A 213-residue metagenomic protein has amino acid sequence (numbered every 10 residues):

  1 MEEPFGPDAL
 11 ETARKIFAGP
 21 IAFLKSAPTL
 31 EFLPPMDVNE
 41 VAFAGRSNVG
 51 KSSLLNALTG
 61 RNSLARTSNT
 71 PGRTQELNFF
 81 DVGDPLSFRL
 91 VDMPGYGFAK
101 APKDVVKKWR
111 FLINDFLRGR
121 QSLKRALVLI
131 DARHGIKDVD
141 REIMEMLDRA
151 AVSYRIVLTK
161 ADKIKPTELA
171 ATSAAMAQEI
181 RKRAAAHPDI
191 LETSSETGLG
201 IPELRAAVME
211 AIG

Functional and structural regions predicted by a protein language model:
M1-K100, G213: Conserved G1/Walker A P-loop phosphate-binding module
A18-L30, K163-G213: Canonical P-loop GTPase G-domain recognition
L33-V38, R73-F79, P94-K124, A132-M146: Switch II of P-loop NTPase G domains
M36, D148-Y154, R205-G213: Extended low-complexity acidic/polar segments
R46, P85, D131-A132, A161 (+1 more regions): Structured loop/turn residues at secondary-structure junctions
L54, A126-L127, L204: Hydrophobic packing within well-folded, soluble alpha/beta domains
F80, T159, L204: Residue-level signal for inorganic ion chemistry
F111-P188: Conserved C-terminal guanine-recognition region of P-loop GTPase G domains, centered on the G4
